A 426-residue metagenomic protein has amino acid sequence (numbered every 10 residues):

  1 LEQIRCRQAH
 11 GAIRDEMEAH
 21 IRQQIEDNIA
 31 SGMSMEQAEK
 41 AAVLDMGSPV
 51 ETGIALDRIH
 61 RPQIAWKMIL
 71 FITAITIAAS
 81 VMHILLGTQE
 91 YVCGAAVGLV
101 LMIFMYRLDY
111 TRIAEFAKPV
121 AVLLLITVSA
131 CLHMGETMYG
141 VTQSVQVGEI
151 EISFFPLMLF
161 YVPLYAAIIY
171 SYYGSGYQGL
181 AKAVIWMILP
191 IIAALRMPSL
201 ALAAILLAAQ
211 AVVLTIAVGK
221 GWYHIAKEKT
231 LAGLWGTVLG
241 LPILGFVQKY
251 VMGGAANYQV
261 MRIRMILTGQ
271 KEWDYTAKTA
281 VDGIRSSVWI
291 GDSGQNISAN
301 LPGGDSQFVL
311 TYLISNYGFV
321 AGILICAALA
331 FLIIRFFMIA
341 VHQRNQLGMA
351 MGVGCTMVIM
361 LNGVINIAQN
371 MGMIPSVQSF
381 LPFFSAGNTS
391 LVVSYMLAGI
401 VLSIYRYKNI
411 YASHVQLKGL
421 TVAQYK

Functional and structural regions predicted by a protein language model:
M33-T88: Cytosolic juxtamembrane regions of integral membrane proteins
Q89-F116, M158-S175, A209-Y223, I334: Transmembrane alpha-helical segments and their membrane-water interfaces
E90-Y91, Y106-T127, Q178-V184, E228-T230 (+1 more regions): Interfacial loop-to-transmembrane-helix boundary motif in multi-pass membrane proteins
C93-G98, S315-F336: Hydrophobic alpha-helical transmembrane segments
I169-S171, S175, Q369-M373, S379-K426: A juxtamembrane structural motif centered on a specific transmembrane helix
A183-I192, A201-K249: Hydrophobic alpha-helical segments of polytopic membrane proteins
A226-L324: Hydrophobic, glycine- and aromatic-enriched re-entrant/interface helices and adjoining loop segments
I339-Q378, F384: Loop-to-helix entry and N-terminal half of a specific, functionally important transmembrane alpha helix in multi-pass
